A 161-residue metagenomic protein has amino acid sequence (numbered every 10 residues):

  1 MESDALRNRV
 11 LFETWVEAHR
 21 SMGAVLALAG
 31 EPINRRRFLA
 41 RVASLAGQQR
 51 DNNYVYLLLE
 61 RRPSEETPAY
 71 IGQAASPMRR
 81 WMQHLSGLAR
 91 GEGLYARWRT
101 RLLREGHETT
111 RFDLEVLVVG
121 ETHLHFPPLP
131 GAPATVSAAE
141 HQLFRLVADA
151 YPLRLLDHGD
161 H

Functional and structural regions predicted by a protein language model:
M1-P68, Q73-H161: Boundary/linker segments flanking structured domains
